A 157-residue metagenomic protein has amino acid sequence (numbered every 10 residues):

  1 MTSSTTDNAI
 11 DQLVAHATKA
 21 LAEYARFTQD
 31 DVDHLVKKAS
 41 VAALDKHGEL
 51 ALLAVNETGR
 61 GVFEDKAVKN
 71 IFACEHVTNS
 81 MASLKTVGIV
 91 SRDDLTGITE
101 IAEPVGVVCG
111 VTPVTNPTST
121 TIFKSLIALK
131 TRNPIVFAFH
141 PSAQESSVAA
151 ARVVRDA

Functional and structural regions predicted by a protein language model:
M1-T99: N-terminal Rossmann-like NAD(P)+-binding subdomain of aldehyde/semialdehyde dehydrogenases
A82-R155: Conserved small-residue-rich beta-alpha loop and adjacent elements that most often cradle the phosphate/pyrophosphate
